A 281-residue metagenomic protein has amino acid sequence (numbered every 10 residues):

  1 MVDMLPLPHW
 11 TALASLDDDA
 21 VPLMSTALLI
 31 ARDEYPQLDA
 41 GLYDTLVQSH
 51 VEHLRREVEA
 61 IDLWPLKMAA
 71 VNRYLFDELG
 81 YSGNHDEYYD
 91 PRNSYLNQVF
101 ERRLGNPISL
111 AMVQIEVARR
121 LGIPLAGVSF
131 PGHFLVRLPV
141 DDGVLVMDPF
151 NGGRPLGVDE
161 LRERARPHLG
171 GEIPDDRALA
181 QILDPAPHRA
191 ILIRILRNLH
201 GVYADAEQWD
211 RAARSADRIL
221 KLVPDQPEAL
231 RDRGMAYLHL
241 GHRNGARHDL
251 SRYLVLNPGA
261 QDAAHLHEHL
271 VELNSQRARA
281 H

Functional and structural regions predicted by a protein language model:
M1-H281: A structural boundary/capping signal
